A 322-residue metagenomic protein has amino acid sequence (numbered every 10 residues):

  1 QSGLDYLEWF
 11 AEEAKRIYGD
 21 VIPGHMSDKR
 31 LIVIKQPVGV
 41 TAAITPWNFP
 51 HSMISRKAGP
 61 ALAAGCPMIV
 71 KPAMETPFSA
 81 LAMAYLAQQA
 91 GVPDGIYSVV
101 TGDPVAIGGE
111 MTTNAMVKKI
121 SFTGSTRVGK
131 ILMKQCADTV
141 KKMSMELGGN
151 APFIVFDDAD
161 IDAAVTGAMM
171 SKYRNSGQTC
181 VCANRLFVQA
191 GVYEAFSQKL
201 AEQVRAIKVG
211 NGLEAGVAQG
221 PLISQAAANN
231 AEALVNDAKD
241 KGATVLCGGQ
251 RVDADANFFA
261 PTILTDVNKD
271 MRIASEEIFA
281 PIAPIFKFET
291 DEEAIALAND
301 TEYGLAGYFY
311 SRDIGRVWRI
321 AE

Functional and structural regions predicted by a protein language model:
Y6-W9, G19-A163, F288: Rossmann-like NAD(P) dinucleotide-binding subdomain of oxidoreductase/dehydrogenase enzymes
L7, G65, Y97, I120 (+7 more regions): Residue-level signal for inorganic ion chemistry
R56-A58, L234, R316: Conserved sugar-transfer catalytic core signal across GT-A, GT-B, and GT-C glycosyltransferases
P60, E110-M111, G167, D237 (+1 more regions): Well-formed, non-transmembrane alpha-helical positions, independent of function
A64, V70-K71, F122-T123, C182-A183 (+3 more regions): Thr-Gly-centered strand-to-loop micro-motif
I69, S98, S144, L246 (+3 more regions): Structural detector of well-ordered beta-strand residues that form the stable sheet scaffold of enzyme domains
V117, I154, K208, N236 (+3 more regions): Conserved C-terminal structural/oligomerization subdomain of aldehyde/semialdehyde dehydrogenase
K119, R127-N268, L297: ALDH superfamily catalytic-core signature
